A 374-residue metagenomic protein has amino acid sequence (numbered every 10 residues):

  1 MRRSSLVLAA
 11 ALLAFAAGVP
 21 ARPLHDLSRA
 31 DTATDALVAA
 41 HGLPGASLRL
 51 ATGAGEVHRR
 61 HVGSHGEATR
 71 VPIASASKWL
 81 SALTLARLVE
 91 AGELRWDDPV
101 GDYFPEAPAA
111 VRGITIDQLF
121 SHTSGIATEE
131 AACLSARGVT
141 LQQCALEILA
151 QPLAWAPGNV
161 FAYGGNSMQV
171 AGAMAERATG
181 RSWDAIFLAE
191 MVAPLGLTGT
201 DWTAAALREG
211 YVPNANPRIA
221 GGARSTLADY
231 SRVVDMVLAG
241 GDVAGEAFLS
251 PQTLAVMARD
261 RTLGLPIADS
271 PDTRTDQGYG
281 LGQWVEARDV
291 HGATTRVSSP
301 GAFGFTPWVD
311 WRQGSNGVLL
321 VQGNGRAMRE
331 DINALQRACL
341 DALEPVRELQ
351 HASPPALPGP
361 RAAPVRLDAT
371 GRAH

Functional and structural regions predicted by a protein language model:
T34, L48, A54, V71-D97 (+3 more regions): Active-site SXXK
D35-G66, W96, L134, G138 (+4 more regions): A short, well-structured edge-of-sheet supersecondary motif
H65-A68, Q151-P157, S167-Q169, Y211-I219 (+1 more regions): Flexible glycine/proline-enriched surface loops and loop-helix/loop-strand junctions
E67, P72-A76, L88-A131, A150 (+4 more regions): Active-site helix/loop module of the DD-peptidase/beta-lactamase fold, centered on the serine-lysine SxxK catalytic
L119-H122, S167-M174, I219-V243, Q252-L254 (+2 more regions): Active-site-proximal alpha-helical segments within enzyme catalytic domains
G199-G221, S225-A228, A258-V318, L349 (+1 more regions): Active-site Gly/Thr loop motif
R326-H374: Short, gly/Ser/Thr-rich active-site loops of penicillin-recognizing serine hydrolases
